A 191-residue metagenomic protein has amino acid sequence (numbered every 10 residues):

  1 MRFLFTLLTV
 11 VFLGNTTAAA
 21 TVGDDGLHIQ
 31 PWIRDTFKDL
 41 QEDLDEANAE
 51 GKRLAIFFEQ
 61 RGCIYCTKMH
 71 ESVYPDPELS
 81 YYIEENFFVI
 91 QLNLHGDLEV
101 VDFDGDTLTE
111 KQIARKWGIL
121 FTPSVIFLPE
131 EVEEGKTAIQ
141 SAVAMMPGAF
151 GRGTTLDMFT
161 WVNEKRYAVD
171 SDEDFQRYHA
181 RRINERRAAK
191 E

Functional and structural regions predicted by a protein language model:
F5-N15: Bacterial N-terminal signal peptides
T21-E50, S171-A188: N-terminal leader/targeting and pre-domain segments
R34-T36, D76-L108: Thiol-based oxidoreductase modules, predominantly thioredoxin-like and allied folds used for disulfide exchange
A49-I64: Short active-site neighborhood of thiol/selenol oxidoreductases, capturing the structured segment around
E50-L54, E85-I90, F121-P123: Loop/turn elements at helix/coil->beta-strand transitions in domains of secreted/extracellular proteins
Q60-R61, F88, L94-H95, E130-E131 (+1 more regions): Solvent-exposed coil/turn segments that connect beta secondary-structure elements in extracytoplasmic/periplasmic
Q60-Y74: Conserved redox-active cysteine motifs that mediate thiol-disulfide chemistry, especially di-cysteine Cys-X(1-2)-Cys
R115-A168: Non-catalytic, surface beta->alpha helical segment in thiol-disulfide oxidoreductase systems
